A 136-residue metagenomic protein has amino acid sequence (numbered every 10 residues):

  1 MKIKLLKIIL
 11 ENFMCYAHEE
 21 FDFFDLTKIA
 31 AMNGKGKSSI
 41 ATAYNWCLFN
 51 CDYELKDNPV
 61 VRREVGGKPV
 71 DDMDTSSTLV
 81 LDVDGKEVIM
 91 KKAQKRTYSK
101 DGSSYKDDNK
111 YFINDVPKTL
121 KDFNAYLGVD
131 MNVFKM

Functional and structural regions predicted by a protein language model:
M1-N45: Pre-Walker A-like glycine/lysine-rich segment at the N-terminus of P-loop NTPase domains
E11-A17, D82-K86, N114: Short strand-coil-strand connectors
F13, D71-D74, S103-S104: Short solvent-exposed loop/turn micro-motifs enriched in small/polar/acidic residues
T27, E87-M136: Extended, charged alpha-helical "arm/stalk" segments used for dimerization and assembly in large NTPase-driven machines
A30-A31, A41-S99, N109: Conserved P-loop NTP-binding catalytic core
K37, P69-V70, M131: Polar low-complexity intrinsically disordered regions enriched in Ser/Thr and small residues
